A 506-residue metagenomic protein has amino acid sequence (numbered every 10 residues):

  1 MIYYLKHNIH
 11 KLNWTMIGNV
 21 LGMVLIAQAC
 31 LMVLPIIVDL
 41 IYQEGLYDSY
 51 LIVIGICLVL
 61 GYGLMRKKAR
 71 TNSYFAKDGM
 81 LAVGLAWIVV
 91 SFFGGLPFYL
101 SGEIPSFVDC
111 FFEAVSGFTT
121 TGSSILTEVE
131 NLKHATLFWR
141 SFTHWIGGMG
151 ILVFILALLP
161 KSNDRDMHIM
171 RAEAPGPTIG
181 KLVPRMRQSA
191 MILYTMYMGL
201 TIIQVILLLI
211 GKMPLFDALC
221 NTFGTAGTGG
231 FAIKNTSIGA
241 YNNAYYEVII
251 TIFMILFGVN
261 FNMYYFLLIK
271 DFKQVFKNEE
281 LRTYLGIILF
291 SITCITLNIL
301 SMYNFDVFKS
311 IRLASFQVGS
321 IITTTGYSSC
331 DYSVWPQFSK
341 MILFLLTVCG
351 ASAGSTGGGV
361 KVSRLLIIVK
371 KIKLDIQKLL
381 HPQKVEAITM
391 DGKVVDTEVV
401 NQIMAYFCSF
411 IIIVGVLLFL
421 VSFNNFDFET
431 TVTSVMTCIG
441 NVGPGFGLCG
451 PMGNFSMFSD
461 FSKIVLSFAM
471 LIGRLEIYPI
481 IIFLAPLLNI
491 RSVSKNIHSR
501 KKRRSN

Functional and structural regions predicted by a protein language model:
M1-N506: Membrane-proximal intracellular helices of multi-pass ion channels
